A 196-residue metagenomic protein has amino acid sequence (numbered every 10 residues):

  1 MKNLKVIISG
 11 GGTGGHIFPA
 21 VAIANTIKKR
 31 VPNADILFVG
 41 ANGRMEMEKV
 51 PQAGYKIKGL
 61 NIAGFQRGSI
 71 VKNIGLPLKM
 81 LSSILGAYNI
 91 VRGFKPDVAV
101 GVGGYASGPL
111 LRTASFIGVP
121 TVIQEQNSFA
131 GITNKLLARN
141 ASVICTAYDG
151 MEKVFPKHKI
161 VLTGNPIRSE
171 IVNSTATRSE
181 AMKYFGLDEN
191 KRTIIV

Functional and structural regions predicted by a protein language model:
N3-G11, K29-L78, N165-I167, Y184: Conserved nucleotide-sugar phosphate-binding/catalytic loop shared by glycosyltransferases and other
H16-I27: Short amphipathic alpha-helix
V31, I90-K95, F185-E189: Glycine-rich phosphate-binding loop signature in dinucleotide/nucleotide-binding domains
F65-V98: An amphipathic, basic-hydrophobic alpha-helix
G86-V100, A106-V122, K135-V143: Glycosyltransferases and closely related glycan-assembly transferases that use nucleotide-activated donors
S115-R178, L187: Active-site-proximal region of nucleotide-activated glycan assembly enzymes, centered on histidine/acidic-rich loops
D188-V196: Conserved donor-binding/catalytic core segment of Leloir-type glycosyltransferases
